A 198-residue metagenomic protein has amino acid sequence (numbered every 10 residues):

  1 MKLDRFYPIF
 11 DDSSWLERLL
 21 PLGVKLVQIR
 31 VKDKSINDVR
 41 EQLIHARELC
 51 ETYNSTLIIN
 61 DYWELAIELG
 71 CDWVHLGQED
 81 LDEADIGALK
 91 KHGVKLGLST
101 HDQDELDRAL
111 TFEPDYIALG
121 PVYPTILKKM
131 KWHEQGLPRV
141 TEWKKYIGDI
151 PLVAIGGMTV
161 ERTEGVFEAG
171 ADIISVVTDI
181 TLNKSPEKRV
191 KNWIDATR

Functional and structural regions predicted by a protein language model:
M1-I58, W63-C71, E83-G93: N-terminal positively charged helical leader segments and presequences
M1-R5, K188-R198: Short, Lys/Arg-enriched, disordered terminal segments
I9-S13, K32, Y62, E79 (+4 more regions): Active-site beta-loop-alpha junctions enriched in small/polar residues
L26-Q28, I58, H75, G97 (+2 more regions): Conserved beta-strand positions in the central sheet of alpha/beta enzyme cores
R40-I59, Q78, I86-D102, W132-A154 (+2 more regions): Alpha-helix-loop-beta-strand connector modules within alpha/beta enzyme cores
C50, D107-F112, A118-I126: N-terminal/domain-start segments enriched in small and hydrophobic, helix-friendly residues, covering either
L57-D72, L76, H101-E113, Y146-G148 (+3 more regions): Catalytic cores of alpha/beta
Q78-A88, A118-K131, T163-W193: Glycine-rich phosphate-binding active-site loops on the catalytic face of alpha/beta enzymes
